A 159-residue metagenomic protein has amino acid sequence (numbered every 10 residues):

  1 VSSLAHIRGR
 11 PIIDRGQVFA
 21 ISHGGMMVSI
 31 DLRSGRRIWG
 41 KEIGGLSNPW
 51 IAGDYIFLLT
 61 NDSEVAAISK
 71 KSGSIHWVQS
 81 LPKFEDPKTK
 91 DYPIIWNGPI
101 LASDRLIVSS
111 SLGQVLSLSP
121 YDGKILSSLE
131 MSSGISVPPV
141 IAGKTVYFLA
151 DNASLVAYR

Functional and structural regions predicted by a protein language model:
V1-I13, R36-G53, V78-I100, L126-G143: Extracytoplasmic beta-rich repeat domains
V1-M26, D31: Solenoidal tandem-repeat scaffolds enriched in leucines and small polar residues
V28, A66, L116-S117, V156: WD40 beta-propeller blade core
D31-S34, S69-S72, S119-G123, R159: Short loop/turn segments that connect beta-strands within beta-propeller blades
S110, P120-R159: Hydrophilic extracytoplasmic domains
